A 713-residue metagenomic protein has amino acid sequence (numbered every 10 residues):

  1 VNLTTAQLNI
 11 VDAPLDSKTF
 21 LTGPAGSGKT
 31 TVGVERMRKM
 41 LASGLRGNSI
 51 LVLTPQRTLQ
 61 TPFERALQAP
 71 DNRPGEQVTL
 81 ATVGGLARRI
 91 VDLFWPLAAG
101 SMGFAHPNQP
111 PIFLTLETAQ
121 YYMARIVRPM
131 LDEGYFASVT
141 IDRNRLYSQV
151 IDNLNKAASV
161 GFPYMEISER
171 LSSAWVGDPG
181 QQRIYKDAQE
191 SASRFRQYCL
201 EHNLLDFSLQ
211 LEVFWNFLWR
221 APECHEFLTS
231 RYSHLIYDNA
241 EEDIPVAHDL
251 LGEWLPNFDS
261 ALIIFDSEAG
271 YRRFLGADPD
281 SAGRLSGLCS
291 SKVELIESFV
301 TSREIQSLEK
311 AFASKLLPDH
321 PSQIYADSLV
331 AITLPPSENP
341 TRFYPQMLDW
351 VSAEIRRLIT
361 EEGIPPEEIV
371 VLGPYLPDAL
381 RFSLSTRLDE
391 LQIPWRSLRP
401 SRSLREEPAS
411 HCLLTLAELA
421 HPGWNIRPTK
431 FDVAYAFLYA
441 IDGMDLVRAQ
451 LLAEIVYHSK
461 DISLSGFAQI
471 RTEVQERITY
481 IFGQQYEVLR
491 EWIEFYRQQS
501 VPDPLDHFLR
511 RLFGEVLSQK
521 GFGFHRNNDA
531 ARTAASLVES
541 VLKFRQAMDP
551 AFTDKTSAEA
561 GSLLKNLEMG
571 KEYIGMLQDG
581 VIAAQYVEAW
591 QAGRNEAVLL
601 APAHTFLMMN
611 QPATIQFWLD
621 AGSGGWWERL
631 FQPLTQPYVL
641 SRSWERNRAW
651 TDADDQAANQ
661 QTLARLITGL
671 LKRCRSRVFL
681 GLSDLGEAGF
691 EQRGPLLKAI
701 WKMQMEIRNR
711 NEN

Functional and structural regions predicted by a protein language model:
V1-D12, D16-F20, V32, S49 (+4 more regions): Accessory N-terminal region flanking or inserted into the helicase ATPase core in nucleic-acid motor proteins
V1-M102, V371: P-loop NTPase Walker
T22-L41, S298-L391, W424: Helicase P-loop NTPase motor core
Y185, Q469-A603, N610-P612: Accessory C-terminal helicase-associated subdomains
D249-L334: Conserved RecA-like helicase ATPase core segment that couples NTP binding/hydrolysis to strand translocation
G363-E368, G373-Q499: ATPase/helicase motor core of nucleic-acid motors
L600, N610-W627: A short beta-strand element within the Helicase C-terminal
L619-Q704: C-terminal accessory regions
